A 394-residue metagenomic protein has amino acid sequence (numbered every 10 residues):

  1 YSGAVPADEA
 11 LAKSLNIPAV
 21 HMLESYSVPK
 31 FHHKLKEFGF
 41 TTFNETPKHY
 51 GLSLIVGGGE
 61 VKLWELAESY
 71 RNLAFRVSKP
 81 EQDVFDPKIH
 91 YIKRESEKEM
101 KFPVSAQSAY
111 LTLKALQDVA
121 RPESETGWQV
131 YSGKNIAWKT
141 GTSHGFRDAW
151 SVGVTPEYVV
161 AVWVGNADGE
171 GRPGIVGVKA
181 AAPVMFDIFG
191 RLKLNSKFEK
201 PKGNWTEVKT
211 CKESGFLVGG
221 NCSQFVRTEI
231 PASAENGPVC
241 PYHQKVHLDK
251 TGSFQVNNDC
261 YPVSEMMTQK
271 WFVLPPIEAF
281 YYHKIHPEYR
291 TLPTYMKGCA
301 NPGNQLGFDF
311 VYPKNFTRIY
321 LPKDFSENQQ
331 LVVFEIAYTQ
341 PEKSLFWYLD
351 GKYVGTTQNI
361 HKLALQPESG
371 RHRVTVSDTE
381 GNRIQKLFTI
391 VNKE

Functional and structural regions predicted by a protein language model:
Y1-N195: Beta-lactam-recognizing serine transpeptidase/beta-lactamase-like catalytic domain environment
E97-K98, I136-E394: Soluble, non-transmembrane domains of envelope/secretory-pathway proteins that act on or interact with carbohydrate
